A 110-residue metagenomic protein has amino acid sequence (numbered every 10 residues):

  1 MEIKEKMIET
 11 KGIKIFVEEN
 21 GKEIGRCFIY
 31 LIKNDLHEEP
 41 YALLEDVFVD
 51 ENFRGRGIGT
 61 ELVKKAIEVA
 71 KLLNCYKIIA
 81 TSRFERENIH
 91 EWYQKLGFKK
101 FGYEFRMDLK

Functional and structural regions predicted by a protein language model:
M1-E38: Acetyl-CoA-dependent GNAT
M1-K11, G59, I67-L73: N-terminal leader/targeting helix
F28, L43, F48, I79 (+1 more regions): Conserved beta-strand segments that form the floor/walls of ligand-binding pockets within enzyme and binding domains
N34-L44, F101: A conserved beta-turn-beta hairpin within the catalytic core of GNAT-like acetyltransferases that forms part
V49, G55-E68, E91, K95: Conserved acetyl-CoA-binding loop-helix of GNAT-fold acetyltransferases
D50, R83: Residue-level recognition of the GNAT/N-acetyltransferase active site
T60, F84-G102, M107: Conserved active-site alpha-helix within GNAT-family acetyltransferase domains
A70-S82: Conserved GNAT acetyl-CoA-binding A-motif
